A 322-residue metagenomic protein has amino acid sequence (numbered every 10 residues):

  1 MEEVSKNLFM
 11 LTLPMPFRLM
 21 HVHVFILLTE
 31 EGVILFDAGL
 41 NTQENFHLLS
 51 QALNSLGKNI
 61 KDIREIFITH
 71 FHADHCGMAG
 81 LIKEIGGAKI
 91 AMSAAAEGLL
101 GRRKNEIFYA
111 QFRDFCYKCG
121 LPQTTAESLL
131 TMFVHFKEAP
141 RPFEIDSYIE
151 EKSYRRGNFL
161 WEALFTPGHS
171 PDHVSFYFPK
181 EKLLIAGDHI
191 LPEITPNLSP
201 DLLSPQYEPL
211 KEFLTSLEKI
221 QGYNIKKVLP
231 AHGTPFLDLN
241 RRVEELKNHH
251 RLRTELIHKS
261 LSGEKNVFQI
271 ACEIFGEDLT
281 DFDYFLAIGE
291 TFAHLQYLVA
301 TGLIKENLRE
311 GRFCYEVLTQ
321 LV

Functional and structural regions predicted by a protein language model:
M1-L56, S175-G187: Conserved beta-strand hairpin/beta-sheet module of binuclear metal-dependent hydrolase folds, prominently
S5-L11, T131-E138, G157-F159: Short Pro/Gly-enriched beta-strand edge/turn motifs at strand-loop
N7, L27, D37, H70 (+10 more regions): Divalent metal-coordination and catalytic microenvironments
H21, L99-K104, I194-P196: Short, charged, surface-exposed secondary-structure boundary motifs
V33, L40-T42, V134-A139, L160-R251: Metallo-beta-lactamase
E44-N45, N54-Y154, L237: Active-site HxH/HxHxD metal-binding segment of metal-dependent hydrolases
L49, F213, T291: Aromatic/hydrophobic pocket-lining residues that form the small-molecule binding cavity in soluble enzyme cores
L256-V322: C-terminal regulatory/interaction regions
